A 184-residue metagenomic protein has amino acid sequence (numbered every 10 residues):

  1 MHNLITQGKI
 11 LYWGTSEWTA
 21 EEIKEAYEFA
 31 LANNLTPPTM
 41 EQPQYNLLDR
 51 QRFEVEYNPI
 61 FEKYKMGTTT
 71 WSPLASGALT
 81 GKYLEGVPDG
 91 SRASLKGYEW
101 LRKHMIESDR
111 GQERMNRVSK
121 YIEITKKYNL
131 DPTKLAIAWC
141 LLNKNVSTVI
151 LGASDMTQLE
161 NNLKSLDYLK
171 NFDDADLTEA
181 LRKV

Functional and structural regions predicted by a protein language model:
M1-L181: Beta/alpha (TIM)-barrel catalytic core signal, keyed to glycine-rich beta->alpha loops juxtaposed to Asp/Glu that bind
